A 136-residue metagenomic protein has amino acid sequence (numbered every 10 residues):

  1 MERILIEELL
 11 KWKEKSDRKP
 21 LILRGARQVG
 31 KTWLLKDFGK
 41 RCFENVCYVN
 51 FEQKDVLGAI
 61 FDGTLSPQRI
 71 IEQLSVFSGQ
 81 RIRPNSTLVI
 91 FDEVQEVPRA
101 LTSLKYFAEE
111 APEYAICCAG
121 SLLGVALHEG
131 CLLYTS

Functional and structural regions predicted by a protein language model:
M1-S136: Phosphate-binding site recognition
